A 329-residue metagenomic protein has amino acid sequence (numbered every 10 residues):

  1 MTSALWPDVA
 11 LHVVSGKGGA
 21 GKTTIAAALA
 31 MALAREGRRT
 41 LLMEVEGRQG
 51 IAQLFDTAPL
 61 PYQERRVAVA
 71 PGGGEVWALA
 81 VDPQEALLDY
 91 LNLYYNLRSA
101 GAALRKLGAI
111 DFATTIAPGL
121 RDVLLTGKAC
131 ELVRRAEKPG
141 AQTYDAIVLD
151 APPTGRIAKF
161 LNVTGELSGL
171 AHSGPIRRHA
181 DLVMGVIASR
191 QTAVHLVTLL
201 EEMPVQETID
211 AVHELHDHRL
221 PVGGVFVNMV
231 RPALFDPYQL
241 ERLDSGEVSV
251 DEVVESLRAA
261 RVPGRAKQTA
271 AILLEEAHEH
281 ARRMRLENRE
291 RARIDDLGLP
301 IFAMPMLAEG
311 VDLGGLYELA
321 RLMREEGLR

Functional and structural regions predicted by a protein language model:
M1-W6, A188, T192, E202-R329: C-terminal lobe/tail of nucleotide-utilizing enzymes
W6, L33-E36, A70-G74, E137-Q142 (+2 more regions): Conserved catalytic network of the ASCE P-loop NTPase/AAA+ motor domain
P7-H12: Pre-Walker A (Motif I) flank of P-loop NTPase domains
S15, M43-E44, D150, H195-L199 (+2 more regions): Conserved beta-strand segments of the P-loop GTPase G domain that flank and frequently precede/overlap
S15-V81, L161-T164: Walker A/P-loop NTP-binding active-site region of P-loop NTPases, recognizing the glycine-rich GxxxxGKT/S
Q49-L54, A86-Y90, G155-F160, V205-Q206 (+2 more regions): Switch/connector loops and helix/strand junctions flanking conserved nucleotide-binding motifs in nucleotide-processing
E64-R105: A conserved catalytic-core segment of Leloir-type glycosyltransferases
R98-D210: Phosphate/Mg2+-binding loops and adjacent switch elements in nucleotide/diphosphate-handling enzyme cores
